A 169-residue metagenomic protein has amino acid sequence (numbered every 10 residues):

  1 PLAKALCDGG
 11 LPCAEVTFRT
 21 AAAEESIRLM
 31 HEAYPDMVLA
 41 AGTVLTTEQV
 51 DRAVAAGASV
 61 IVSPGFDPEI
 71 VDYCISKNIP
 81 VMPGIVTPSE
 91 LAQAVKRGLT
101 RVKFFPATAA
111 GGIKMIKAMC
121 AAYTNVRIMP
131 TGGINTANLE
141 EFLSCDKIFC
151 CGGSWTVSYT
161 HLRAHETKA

Functional and structural regions predicted by a protein language model:
P1-E48, R52-A55: Conserved N-terminal beta1-alpha1 strand-loop-helix module at the mouth
L2-A14, I85-K103, A110: N-terminal/domain-start segments enriched in small and hydrophobic, helix-friendly residues, covering either
G10-P12, Y34-D36, A55-I61, K77-M82 (+3 more regions): Glycine-enriched alpha-helix->loop->beta-strand junction motifs that scaffold or abut catalytic
A14-R19, V38-L45, A58-G65, P80-V86 (+1 more regions): Catalytic beta/alpha-barrel core
F18-E32, E48, S63-S76, S89-Q93 (+2 more regions): Active-site-adjacent beta->alpha loops and helix N-cap segments on the catalytic face of soluble alpha/beta enzymes
A41-G42, P130-I134, C151-S154: Glycine-rich beta-strand-to-loop/alpha-helix junction loops that act as flexible
T47-A55, E90-K96, N135-K147: Catalytic cores of alpha/beta
T160-T167: Conserved small/polar residues in nucleotide/adenosyl-binding loops
